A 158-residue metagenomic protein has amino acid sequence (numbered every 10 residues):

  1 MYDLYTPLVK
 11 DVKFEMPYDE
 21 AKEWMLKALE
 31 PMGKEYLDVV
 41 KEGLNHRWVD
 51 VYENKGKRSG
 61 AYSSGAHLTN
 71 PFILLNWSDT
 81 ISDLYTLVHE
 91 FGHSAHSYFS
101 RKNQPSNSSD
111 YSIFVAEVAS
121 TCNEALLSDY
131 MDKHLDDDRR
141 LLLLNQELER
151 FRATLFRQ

Functional and structural regions predicted by a protein language model:
M1-Q158: Cation-handling catalytic/transport regions enriched in His/Asp/Glu
